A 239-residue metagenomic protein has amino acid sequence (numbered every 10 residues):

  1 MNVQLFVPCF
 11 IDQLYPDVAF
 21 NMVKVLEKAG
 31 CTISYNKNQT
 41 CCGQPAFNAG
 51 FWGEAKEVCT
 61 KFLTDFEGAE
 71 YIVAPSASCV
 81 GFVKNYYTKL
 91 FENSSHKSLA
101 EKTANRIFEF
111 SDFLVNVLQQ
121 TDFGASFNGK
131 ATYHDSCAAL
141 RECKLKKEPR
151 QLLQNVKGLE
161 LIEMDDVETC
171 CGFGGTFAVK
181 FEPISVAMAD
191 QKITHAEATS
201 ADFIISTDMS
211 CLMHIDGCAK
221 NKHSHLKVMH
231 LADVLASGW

Functional and structural regions predicted by a protein language model:
M1-W239: Iron-sulfur cluster-binding electron-transfer modules in prokaryotic oxidoreductases
